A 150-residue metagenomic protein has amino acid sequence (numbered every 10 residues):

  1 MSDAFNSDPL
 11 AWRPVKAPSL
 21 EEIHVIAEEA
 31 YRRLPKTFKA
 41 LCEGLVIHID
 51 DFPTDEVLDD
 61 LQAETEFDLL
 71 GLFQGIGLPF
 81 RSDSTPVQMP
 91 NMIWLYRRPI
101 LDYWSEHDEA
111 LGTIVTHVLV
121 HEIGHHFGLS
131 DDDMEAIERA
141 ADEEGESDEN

Functional and structural regions predicted by a protein language model:
S2-I114, H126, S130-A136, A141-E149: Active-site rim/adjacent substrate-binding subdomains
V118, E122-H126: Catalytic glutamate of the conserved HExxH
